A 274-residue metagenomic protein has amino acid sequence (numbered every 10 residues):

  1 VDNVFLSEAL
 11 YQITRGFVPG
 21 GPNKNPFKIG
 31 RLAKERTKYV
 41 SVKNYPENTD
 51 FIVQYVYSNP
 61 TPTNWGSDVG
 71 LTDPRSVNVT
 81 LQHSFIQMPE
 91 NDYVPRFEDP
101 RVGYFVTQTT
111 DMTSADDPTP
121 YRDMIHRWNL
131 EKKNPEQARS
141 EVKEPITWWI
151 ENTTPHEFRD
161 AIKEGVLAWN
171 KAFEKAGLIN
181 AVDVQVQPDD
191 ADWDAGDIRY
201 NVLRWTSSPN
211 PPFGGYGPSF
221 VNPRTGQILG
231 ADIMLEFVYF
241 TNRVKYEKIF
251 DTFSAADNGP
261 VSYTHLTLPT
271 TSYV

Functional and structural regions predicted by a protein language model:
V1-T154, A172, A181, Q187-L266: Auxiliary tRNA-acceptor-end handling modules of aminoacyl-tRNA synthetases
T153-A181: Zn2+-dependent metallopeptidase catalytic core
H265-V274: Single conserved hydrophobic/aromatic residue that forms the stacking wall/gate of nucleotide- or nucleobase-binding
